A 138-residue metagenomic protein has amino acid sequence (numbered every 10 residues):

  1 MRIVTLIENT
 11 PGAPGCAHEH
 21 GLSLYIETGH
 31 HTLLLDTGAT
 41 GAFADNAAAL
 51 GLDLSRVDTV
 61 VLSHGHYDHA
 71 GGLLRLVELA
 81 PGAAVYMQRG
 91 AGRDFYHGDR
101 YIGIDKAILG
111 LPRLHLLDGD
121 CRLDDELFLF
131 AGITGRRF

Functional and structural regions predicted by a protein language model:
R2-L50: Conserved beta-strand hairpin/beta-sheet module of binuclear metal-dependent hydrolase folds, prominently
E8-T10, T37-T40, G65, G90-A91 (+1 more regions): Active-site metal-binding loops of divalent metal-dependent hydrolases
H18-H20, A49-L50, R75-V77, R100-I102: Short, glycine/charged-enriched secondary-structure capping and boundary segments
H31-L33, T59, L127: Structural motif
L35-D36, M87, L116: General beta-strand structural signal in soluble alpha/beta enzymes
A42-M87: Active-site metal-binding motif and surrounding structural segment of the metallo-beta-lactamase
G90-F138: Metallo-beta-lactamase
